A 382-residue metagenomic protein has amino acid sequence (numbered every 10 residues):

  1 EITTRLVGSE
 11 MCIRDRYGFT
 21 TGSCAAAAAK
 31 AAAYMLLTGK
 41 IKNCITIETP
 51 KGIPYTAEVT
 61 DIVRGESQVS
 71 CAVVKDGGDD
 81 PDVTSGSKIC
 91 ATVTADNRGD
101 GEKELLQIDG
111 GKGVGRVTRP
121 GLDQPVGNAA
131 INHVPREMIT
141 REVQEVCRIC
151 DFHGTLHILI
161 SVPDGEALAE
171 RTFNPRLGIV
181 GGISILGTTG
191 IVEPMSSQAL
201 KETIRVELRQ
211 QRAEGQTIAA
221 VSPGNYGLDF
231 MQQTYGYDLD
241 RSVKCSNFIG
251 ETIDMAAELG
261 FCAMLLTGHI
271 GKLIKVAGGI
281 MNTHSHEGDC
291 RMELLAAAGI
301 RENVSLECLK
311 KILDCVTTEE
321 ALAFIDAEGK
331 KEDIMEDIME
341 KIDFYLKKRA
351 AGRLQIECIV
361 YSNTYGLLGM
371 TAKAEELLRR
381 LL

Functional and structural regions predicted by a protein language model:
E1-G8, I13: Single conserved hydrophobic/aromatic residue that forms the stacking wall/gate of nucleotide- or nucleobase-binding
R16-I53, T60-K75, D79-S85, A91-C262 (+1 more regions): N-terminal loops that bind phosphate or other acidic moieties and the adjacent beta-alpha structural core
